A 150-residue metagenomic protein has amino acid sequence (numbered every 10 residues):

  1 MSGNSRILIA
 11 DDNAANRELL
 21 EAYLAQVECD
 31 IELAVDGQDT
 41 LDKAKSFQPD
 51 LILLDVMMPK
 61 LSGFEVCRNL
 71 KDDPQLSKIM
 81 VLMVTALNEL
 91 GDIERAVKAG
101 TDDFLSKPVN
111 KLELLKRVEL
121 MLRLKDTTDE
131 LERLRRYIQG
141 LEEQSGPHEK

Functional and structural regions predicted by a protein language model:
S2, R6, A14-E32: Two-component/phosphorelay signaling modules centered on CheY-like receiver
F47-L53: Active-site beta3 strand of CheY-like receiver
M58, V81: Receiver (REC) domain active-site loop signature in two-component systems and cognate sites in sensor histidine kinases
P59, K107: A Lys-centered signature of the CheY-like receiver
V109-V118, L122: C-terminal output helix
